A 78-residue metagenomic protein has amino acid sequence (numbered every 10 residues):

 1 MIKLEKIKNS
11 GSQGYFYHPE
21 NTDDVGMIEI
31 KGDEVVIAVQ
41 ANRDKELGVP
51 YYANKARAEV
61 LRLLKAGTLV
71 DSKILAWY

Functional and structural regions predicted by a protein language model:
I2-M27: Amphipathic, interaction-prone secondary-structure segments
M27-Y78: Acidic, low-complexity intrinsically disordered segments
